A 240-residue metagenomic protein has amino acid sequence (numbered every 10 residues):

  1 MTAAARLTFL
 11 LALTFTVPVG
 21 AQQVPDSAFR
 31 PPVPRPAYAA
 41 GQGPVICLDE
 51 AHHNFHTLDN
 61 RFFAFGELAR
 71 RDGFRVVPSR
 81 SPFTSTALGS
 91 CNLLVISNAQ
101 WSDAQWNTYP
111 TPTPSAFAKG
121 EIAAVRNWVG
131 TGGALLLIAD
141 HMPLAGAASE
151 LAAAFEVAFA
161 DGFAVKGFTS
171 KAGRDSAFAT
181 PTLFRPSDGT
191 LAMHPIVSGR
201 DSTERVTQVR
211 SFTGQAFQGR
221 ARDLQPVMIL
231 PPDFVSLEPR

Functional and structural regions predicted by a protein language model:
M1-A3: N-terminal secretory signal peptides that target proteins for export/translocation
A5-R6, V227: Intrinsically disordered low-complexity regions specifically enriched for long asparagine
R6-P18: Bacterial N-terminal signal peptides
A21-R240: Short, surface-exposed patches at the edges or C-terminal ends of soluble domains, predominantly
